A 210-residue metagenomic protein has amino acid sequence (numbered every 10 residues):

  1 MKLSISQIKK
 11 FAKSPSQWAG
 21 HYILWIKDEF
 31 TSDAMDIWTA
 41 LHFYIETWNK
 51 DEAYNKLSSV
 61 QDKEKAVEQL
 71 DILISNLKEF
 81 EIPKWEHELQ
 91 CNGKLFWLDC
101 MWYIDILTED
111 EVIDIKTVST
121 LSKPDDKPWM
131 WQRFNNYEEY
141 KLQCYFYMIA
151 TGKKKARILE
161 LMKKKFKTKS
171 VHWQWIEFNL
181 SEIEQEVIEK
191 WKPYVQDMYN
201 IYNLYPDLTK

Functional and structural regions predicted by a protein language model:
M1-I104: Metal-dependent nuclease catalytic cores that hydrolyze phosphodiester bonds in DNA/RNA, characterized by
L3, F146-K210: Metal-dependent nuclease catalytic regions and adjoining charged, substrate-binding loops involved in nucleic-acid end
L24, I45-N49, T117-T120, I149-K155: Hydrophobic/aromatic-lined pockets within catalytic cores
F30, D125-E138, L180: Short histidine-centered catalytic/ligand-binding loop motif
L41, I104-M130, Y147: Conserved catalytic cores of phosphodiester-cleaving nucleases, focusing on short active-site segments
E86, L107-I115, K155-E160: A structural signal for short, well-ordered beta-strand segments and their strand-loop junctions that often border
N92, V118-T120, M162-F166: Short, solvent-exposed loop/turn segments at secondary-structure junctions
L98, E138-L142: Short, glycine/acidic-rich beta->alpha junctions
